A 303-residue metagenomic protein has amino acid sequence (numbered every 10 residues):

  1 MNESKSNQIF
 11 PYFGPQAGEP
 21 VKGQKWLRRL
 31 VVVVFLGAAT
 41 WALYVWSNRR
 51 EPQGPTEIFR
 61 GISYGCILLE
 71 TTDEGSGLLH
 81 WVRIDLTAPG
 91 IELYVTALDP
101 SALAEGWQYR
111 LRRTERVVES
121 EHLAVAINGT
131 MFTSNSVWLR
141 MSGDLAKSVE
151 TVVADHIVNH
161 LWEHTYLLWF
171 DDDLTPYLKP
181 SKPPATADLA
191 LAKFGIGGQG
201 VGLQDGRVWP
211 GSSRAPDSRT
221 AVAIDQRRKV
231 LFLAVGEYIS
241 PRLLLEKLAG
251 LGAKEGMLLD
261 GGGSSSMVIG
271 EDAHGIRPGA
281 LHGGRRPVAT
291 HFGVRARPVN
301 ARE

Functional and structural regions predicted by a protein language model:
M1-K25: N-terminal Lys/Arg-rich, disordered targeting/topogenic segments
I9-G14, R28-F35, A39-N159: Zymogen propeptides
G77-L79, S120-E121, E163, G197 (+2 more regions): Extracytoplasmic
D85-A88, N135, W169-T175, D205 (+3 more regions): Short acidic-glycine loop/turn motifs at beta-strand connectors
A97-A102, K182-T186, V235-I239: Short, solvent-exposed aromatic-acidic interface loops
V125-G129, L178, E255-G261: General beta-strand structural signal in soluble alpha/beta enzymes
F132-W209, V299: Active-site-adjacent helix-turn-beta-strand microarchitecture at beta-sheet edges that either contains or buttresses
L139-H160, V208-L259, S264-E303: Conserved, well-ordered active-site substructure
